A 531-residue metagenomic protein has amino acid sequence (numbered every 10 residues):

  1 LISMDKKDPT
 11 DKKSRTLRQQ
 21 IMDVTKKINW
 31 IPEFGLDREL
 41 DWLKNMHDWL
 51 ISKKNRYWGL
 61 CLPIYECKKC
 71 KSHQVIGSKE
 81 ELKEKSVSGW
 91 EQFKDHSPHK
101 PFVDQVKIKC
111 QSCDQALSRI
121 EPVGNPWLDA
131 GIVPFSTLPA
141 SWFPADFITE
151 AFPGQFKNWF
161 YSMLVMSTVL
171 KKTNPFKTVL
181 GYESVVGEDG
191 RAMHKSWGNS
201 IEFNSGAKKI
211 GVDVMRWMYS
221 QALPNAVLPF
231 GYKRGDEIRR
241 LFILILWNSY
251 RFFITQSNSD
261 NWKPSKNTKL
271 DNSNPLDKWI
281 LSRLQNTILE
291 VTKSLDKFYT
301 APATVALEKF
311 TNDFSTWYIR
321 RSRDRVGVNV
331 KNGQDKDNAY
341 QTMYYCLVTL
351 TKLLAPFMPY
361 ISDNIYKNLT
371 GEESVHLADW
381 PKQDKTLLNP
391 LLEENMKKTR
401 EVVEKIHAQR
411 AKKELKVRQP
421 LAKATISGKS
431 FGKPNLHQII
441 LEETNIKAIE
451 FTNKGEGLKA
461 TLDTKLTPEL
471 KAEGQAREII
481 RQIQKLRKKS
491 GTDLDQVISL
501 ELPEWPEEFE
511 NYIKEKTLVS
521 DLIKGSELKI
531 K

Functional and structural regions predicted by a protein language model:
L1-K44: Active-site "lid/cap" and pocket-lining segments within catalytic core domains
L17-T25, L82, T137, L164 (+1 more regions): Short, Φ-rich (hydrophobic/aromatic) sequence segments
W30-G35, V227-G235: Short, solvent-exposed helix-loop connector elements
D41-L128, I132, S136, A140 (+3 more regions): Feature 926 captures the class I aminoacyl-tRNA synthetase adenylation module centered on the KMSKS loop
F143-Q155: A short glycine/serine-rich beta->alpha loop
N158, S162-K171, L307: Alpha-helical support elements that line or immediately flank enzyme active sites and cofactor-binding pockets
M215: Basic, amphipathic alpha-helical recognition segments used for DNA target recognition
M218-Q221: Structured mid-domain segments that build the active-site/substrate or prosthetic-cofactor binding neighborhood
